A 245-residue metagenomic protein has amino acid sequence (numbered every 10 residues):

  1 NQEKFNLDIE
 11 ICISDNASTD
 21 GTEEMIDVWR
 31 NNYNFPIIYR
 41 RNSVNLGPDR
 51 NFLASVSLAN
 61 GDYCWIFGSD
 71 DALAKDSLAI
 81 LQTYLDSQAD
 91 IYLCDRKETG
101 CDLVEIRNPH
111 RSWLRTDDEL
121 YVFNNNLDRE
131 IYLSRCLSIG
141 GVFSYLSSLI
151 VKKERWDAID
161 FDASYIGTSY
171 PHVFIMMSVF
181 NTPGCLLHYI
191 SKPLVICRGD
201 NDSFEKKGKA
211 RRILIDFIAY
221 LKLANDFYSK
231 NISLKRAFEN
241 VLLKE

Functional and structural regions predicted by a protein language model:
N1-I215: Nucleotide-sugar donor-binding/catalytic module of glycosyltransferases that assemble extracellular/cell-envelope
I218-N240: C-terminal, non-catalytic tails of nucleotide-sugar-dependent glycosyltransferases
V241-E245: Non-catalytic, C-terminal membrane-associated alpha-helical segments of glycosyltransferases
